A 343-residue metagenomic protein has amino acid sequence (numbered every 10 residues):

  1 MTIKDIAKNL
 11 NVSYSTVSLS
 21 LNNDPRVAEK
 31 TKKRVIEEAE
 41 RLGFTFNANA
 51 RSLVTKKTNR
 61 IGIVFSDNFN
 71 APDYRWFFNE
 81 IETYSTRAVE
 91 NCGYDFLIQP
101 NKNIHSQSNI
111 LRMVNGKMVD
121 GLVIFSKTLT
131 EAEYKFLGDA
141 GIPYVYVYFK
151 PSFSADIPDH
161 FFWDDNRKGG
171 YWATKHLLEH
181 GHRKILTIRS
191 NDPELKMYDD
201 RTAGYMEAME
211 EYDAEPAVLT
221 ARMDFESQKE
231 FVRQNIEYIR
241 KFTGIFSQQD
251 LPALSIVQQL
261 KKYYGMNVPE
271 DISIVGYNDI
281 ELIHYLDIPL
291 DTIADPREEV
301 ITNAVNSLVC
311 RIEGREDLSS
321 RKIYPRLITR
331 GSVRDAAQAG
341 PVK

Functional and structural regions predicted by a protein language model:
M1-N59, K343: N-terminal helix-turn-helix DNA-binding module of bacterial transcription factors
T45-I110: Amphipathic helical "hinge" segments at domain boundaries
W76-N91, G169-A173, K196-A214, S255 (+1 more regions): Short, solvent-exposed amphipathic alpha-helices that sit in or adjacent to ligand/effector-binding or catalytic
V89-P100, T187, T202, M206-Q228: Short beta-strand elements in bilobed, periplasmic/extracellular small-molecule ligand-binding domains
F125-G169, L251, N278-L290: Flexible loop/hinge segments that line or gate small-molecule binding clefts
H160-T187, F225-R233, A253, A294-E313: Hydrophobic alpha-helical segments within soluble ligand-binding/sensing domains
Y171-Y212, P216, S319-R334: An alpha-beta-alpha
P216, R233-K343: Flexible loop/turn connectors
